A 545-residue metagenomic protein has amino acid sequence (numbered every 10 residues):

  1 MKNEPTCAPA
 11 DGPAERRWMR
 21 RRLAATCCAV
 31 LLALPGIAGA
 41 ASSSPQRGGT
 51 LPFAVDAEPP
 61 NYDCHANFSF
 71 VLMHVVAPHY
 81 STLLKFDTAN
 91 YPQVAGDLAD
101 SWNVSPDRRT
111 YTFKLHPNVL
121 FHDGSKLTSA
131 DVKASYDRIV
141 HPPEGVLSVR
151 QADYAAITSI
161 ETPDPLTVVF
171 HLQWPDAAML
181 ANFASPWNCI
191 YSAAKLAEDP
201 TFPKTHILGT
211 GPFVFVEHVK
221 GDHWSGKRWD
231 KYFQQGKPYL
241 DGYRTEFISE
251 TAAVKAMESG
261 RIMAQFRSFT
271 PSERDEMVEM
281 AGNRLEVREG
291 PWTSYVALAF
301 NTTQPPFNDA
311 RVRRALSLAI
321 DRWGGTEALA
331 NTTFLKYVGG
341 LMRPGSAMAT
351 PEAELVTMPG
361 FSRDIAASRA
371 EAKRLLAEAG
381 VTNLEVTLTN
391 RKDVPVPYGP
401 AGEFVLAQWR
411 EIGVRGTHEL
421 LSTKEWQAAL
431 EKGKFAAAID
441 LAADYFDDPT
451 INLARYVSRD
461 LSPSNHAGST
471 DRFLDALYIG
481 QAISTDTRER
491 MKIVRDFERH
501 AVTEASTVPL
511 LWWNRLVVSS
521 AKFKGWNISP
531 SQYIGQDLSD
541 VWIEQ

Functional and structural regions predicted by a protein language model:
E15, Q46, K114, V149-K195: Surface-exposed binding/hinge segments that line and control ligand-binding clefts or catalytic entry sites
A54-P106, D137, H206-T210: N-terminal lobe/hinge region of extracytoplasmic solute-binding protein
N67, G282, G340, A347-M348 (+3 more regions): Acidic-aromatic pocket-rim loops
D87-A89, A184-P238, G242, T251-A252 (+2 more regions): Gly/Pro-rich hinge or "lid" segments in bacterial periplasmic/extracellular proteins
K220, L335, R369, K373-Y445 (+3 more regions): Ligand/substrate-recognition segments at binding pockets and active sites
D230-E276, R314, G402, L406 (+1 more regions): Ligand-site clamp/hinge motif
K336-E378, V394-Y398: Structural transition elements
I365, R415-W426, I451-A521, Q545: Extracytoplasmic/peripheral linker and loop segments enriched in polar/acidic and small residues with frequent Thr/Pro
